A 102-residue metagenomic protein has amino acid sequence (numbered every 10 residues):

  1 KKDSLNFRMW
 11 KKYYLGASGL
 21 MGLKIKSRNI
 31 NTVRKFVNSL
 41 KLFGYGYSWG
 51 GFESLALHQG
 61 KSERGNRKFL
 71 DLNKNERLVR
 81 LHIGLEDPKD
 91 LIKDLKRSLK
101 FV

Functional and structural regions predicted by a protein language model:
K1-K41, Y45-G50, N66-L70: Conserved small-domain helix->loop->beta segment predominantly found in fold-type I
S27-R28, S39, S54-V102: PLP-dependent enzyme catalytic core of the Aspartate aminotransferase-like
